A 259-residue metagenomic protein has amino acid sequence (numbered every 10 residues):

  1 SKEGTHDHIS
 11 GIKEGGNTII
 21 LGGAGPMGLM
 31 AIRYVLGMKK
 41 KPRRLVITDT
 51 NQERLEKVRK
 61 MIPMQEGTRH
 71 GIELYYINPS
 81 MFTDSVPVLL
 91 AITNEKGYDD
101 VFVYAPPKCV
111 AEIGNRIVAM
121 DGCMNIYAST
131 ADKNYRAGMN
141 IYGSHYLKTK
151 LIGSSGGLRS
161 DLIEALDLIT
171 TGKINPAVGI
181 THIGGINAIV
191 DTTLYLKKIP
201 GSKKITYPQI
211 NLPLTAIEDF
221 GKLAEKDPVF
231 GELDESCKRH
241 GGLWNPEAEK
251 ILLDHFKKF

Functional and structural regions predicted by a protein language model:
K2-N17, K96: Short helix-loop-beta connector
H6, E66, T83-V88, K96 (+2 more regions): C-terminal hydrophobic helical "lid"/dimerization subdomain of Rossmann-like NAD(P)H-dependent oxidoreductases
E14-G15, L21, I32-A111: Adenosine-nucleotide cofactor-binding segment
G15, M120-D121: Beta-strand-connecting loops/turns
P26-M27, R54: Hydrophobic/small residue at the entry helix of a nucleotide-binding pocket
R43, G122-C123: Glycine-centered, small-residue-biased loops immediately flanking beta-strands in adenine/cofactor-binding cores
Q52-K57, K133-R136, P213-T215: Short, charged/polar "capping" segments at the starts of alpha-helices and the immediately preceding loops
K108-E112, R116, A128-K148, S160-E164: Rossmann-fold NAD(P)-binding glycine/threonine-rich loop
